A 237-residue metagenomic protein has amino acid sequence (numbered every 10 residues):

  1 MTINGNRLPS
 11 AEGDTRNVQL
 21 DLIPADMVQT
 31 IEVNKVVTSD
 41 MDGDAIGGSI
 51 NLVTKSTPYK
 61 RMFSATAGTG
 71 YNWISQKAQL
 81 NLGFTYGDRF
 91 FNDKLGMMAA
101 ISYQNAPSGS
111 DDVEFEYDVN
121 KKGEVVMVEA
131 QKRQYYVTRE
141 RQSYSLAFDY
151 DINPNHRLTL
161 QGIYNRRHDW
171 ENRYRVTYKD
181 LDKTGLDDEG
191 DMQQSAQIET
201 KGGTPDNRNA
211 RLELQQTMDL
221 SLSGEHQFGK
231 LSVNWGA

Functional and structural regions predicted by a protein language model:
T2, T30, M62-T66, G96-M98 (+3 more regions): Residue-level detector of the transmembrane beta-barrel scaffold of outer-membrane proteins
N6-K35: Short acidic/polar hinge/loop motifs at secondary-structure boundaries that mediate gating or recognition
R7, E12-D14, D42-I46, A78: Short, glycine-/polar-rich solvent-exposed loops and beta-turns at beta-strand/coil boundaries
E12, V28, Y59-A67, N120-E129 (+1 more regions): Flexible, solvent-exposed coil segments and beta strand-coil junctions, predominantly the extracellular/periplasmic
R16-D21, A45-A67, L80-F84: N-terminal periplasmic accessory domains that precede and gate Gram-negative outer-membrane beta-barrel machines
N34-V36, V53, T66-N72, S102-Q104 (+3 more regions): Outer-membrane beta-barrel pore domains and translocons
S75-D180, Q215-L222, H226-G229: Transmembrane beta-barrel wall of Gram-negative outer-membrane proteins
R173-A237: Replace "related TpsB outer-membrane translocases also match" with "some related outer-membrane beta-barrels such as
